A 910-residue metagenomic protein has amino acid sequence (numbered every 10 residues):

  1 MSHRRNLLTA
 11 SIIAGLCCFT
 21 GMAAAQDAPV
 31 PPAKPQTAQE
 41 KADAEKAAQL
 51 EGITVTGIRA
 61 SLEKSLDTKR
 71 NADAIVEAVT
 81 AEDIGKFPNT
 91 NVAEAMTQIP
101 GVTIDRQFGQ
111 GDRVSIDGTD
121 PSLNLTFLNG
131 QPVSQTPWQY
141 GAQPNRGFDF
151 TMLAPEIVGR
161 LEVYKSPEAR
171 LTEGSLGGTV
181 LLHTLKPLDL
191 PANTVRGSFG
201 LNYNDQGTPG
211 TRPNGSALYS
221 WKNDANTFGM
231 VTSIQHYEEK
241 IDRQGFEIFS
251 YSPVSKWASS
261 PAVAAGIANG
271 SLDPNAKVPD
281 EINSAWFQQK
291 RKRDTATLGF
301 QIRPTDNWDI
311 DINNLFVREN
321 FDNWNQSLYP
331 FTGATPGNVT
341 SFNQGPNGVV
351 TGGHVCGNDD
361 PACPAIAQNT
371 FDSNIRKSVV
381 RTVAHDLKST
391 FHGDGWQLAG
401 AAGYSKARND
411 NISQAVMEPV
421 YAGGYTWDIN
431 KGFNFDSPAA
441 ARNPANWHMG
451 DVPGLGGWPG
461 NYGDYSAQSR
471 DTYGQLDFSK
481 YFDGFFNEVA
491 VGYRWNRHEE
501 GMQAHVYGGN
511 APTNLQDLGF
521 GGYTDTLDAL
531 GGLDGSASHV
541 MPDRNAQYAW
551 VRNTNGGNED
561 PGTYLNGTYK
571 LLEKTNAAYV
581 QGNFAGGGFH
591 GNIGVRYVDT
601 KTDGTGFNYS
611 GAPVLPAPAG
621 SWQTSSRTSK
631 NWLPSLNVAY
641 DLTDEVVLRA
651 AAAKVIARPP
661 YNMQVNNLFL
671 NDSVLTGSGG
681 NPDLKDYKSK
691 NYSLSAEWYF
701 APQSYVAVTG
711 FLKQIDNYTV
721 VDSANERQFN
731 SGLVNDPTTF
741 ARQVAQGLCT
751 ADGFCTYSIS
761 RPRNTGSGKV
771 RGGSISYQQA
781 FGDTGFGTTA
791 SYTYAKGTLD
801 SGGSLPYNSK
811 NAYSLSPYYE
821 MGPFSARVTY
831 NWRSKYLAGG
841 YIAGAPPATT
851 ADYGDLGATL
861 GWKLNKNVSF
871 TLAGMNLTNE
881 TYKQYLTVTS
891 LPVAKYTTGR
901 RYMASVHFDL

Functional and structural regions predicted by a protein language model:
E51-F87, R113, P121-N124, T136-Q139: N-terminal periplasmic "start-of-domain" segments of outer-membrane beta-barrel proteins
A93-T136, K165: Extracytoplasmic beta-strand/coil segments of soluble accessory domains associated with Gram-negative outer-membrane
P132, P137, E499-G501, D644-N691 (+5 more regions): Surface-exposed extracellular loop regions of Gram-negative outer-membrane beta-barrel proteins, predominantly
Y140-G147, E156-V163, R170-I267, D280 (+3 more regions): Outer-membrane beta-barrel translocator/receptor signature
T227-F228, N307-I310, G395-L398, F486-N487 (+7 more regions): Repeated loop/turn-to-beta-strand initiation elements of outer-membrane beta-barrel proteins
T370, N374-T382, T563, G567-K574 (+9 more regions): Outer-membrane beta-barrel signature, preferentially recognizing the C-terminal barrel domain of Gram-negative
L712-Q714, D722-E726, S731-Y841, T878 (+1 more regions): Gram-negative outer-membrane beta-barrel transporters
Q714-D716, G782, W832-G839, G861-L910: C-terminal beta-signal and adjacent terminal beta-strands/loops of Gram-negative outer-membrane beta-barrel proteins
